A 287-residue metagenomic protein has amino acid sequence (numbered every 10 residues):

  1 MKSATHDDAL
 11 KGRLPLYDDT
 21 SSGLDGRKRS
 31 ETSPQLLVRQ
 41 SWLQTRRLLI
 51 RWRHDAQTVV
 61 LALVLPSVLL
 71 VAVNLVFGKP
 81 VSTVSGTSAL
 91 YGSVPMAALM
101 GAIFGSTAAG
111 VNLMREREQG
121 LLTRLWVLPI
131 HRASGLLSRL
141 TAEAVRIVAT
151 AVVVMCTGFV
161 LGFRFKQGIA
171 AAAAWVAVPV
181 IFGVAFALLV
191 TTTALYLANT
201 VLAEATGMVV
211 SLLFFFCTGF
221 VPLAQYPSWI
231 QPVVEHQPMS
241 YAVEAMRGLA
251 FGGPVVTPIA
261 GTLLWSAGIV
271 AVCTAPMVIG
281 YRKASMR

Functional and structural regions predicted by a protein language model:
S3, D7, K11-R13, D18-D19 (+6 more regions): Alpha-helical transmembrane-bundle signature of multi-pass membrane transport and export proteins
S3-H6, G12-D18, L36-Q44, G219-A260: Short hydrophobic, aromatic-rich alpha-helical segments embedded in or entering the lipid bilayer of multi-pass
L10-R13, T32-L48, G86-L90, E116-V127 (+2 more regions): Hydrophobic alpha-helical transmembrane segments
R29, S33-P34, Q40, R47-Q119 (+5 more regions): Transmembrane helix-boundary elements of multi-pass transport/secretion proteins, especially ABC-type permease modules
V73-P80, A194-H236, S240: Transmembrane helix segments
N74-K79, R124, L128, F159 (+7 more regions): Transmembrane helix-loop junction
N112-A144: Helix-loop-helix units of permease transmembrane domains in multi-pass membrane transporters, especially ABC
R132-M208, V256-A267, A271-V278: Alpha-helical transmembrane segments and their short interhelical loops
